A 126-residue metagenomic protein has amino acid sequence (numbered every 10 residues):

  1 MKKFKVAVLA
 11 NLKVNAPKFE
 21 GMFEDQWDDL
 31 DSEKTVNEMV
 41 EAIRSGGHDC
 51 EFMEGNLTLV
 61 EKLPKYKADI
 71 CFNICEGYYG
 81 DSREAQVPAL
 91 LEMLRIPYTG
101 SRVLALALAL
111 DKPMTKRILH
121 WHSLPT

Functional and structural regions predicted by a protein language model:
M1-T99, V103-L104, L108-L110, M114 (+1 more regions): ATP-binding N-terminal substructure of ATP-dependent carboxylate-amine bond-forming enzymes
